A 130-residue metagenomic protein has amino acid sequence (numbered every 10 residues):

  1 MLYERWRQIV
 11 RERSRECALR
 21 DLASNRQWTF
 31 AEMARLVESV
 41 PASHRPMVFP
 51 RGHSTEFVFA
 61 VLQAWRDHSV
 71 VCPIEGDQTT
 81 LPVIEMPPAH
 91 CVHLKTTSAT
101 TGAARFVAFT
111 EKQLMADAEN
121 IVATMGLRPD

Functional and structural regions predicted by a protein language model:
L2, S39-D77: Conserved AMP-binding/adenylate-forming
Y3, S14-C17, P82-T96, A103 (+1 more regions): Conserved pre-ATP/AMP-binding loop-to-beta segment of ANL
R7, E12-S43, T79, E85-M86 (+1 more regions): Conserved AMP-binding/adenylate-forming core of the ANL superfamily
S14-E16, D21, M33, W65 (+4 more regions): Hydrophobic/basic alpha-helical segments enriched in Actinobacteria
L22, H53-S54, A103: Donor nucleotide-sugar binding loop of glycosyltransferases
G76-P82, A118: Short Cys/His-rich Zn2+-coordinating modules
V92-E119, A123: Conserved AMP-binding A3 loop
